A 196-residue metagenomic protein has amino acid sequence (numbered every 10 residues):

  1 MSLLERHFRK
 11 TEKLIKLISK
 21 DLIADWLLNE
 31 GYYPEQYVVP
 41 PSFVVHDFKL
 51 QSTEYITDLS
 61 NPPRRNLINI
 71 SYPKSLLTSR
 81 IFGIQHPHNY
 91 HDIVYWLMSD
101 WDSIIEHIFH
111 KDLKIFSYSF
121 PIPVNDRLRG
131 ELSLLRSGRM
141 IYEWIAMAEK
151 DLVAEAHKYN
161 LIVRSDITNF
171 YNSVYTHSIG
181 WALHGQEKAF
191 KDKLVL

Functional and structural regions predicted by a protein language model:
M1-L196: Conserved two-metal-ion catalytic palm core of "right-hand" nucleic acid polymerases, unifying RNA-dependent RNA
